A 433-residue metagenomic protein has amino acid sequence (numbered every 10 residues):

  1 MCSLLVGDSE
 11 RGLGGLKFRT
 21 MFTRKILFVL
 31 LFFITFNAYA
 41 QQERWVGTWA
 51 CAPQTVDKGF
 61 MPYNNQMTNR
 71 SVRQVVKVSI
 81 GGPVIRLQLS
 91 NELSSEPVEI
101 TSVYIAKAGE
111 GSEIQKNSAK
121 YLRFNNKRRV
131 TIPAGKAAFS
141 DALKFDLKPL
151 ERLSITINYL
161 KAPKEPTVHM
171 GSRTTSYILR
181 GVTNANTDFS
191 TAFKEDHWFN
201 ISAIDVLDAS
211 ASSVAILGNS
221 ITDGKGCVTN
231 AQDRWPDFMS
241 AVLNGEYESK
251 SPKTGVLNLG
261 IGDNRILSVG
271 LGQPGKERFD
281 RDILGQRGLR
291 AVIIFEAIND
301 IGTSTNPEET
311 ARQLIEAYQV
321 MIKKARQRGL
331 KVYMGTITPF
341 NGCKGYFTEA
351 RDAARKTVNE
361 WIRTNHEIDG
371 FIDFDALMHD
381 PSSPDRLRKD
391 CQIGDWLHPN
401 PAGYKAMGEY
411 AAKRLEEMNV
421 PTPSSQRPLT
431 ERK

Functional and structural regions predicted by a protein language model:
V6-G7, R11: Glycine-biased, low-complexity coil/linker segments
T23-V29: Sec-dependent signal peptide recognition, specifically the positively charged N-region followed immediately by
L31-Y39: Hydrophobic h-region of N-terminal signal peptides that target proteins for export in Gram-negative bacteria
A38-L217, G224-N230, E248, E416-K433: N-terminal secretory targeting modules
W49, T68-Q74, P97, V103-A106 (+3 more regions): Conserved SGNH/GDSL esterase-like catalytic core that processes O-acyl groups on lipids and polysaccharides
D300-G302, T338-R432: Catalytic His-Asp segment of secreted/periplasmic serine-dependent ester chemistry enzymes
